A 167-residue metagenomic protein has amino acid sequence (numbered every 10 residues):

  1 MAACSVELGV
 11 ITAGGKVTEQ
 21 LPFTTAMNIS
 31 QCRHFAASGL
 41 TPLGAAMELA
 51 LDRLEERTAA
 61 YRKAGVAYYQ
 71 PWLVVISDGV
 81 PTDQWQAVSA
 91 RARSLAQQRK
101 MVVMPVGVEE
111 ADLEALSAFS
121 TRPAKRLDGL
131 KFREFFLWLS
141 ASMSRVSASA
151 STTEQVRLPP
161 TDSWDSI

Functional and structural regions predicted by a protein language model:
M1, R93-M101: Arginine/glycine-rich "motif VI" loop of SF2 helicases in the C-terminal RecA-like domain
M1-L21, L73-I76, V106-V108: Von Willebrand factor
S5, Q98-K100, T121: A generic structural signal for alpha->beta connector loops
V10, V103-P105, A124-R126: Conserved beta-strand scaffold positions in the cores of enzyme catalytic domains, especially in NTP/NDP-utilizing
L21-N28: Short, flexible, mixed-charge acidic loops at enzyme active sites
S30-Y69, D83, V102-A115, K131-W138: Von Willebrand factor
Q31, E109-I167: Von Willebrand factor A/integrin I-like adhesion domains
W85-S94: Mixed-charge (Asp/Glu-Lys/Arg
